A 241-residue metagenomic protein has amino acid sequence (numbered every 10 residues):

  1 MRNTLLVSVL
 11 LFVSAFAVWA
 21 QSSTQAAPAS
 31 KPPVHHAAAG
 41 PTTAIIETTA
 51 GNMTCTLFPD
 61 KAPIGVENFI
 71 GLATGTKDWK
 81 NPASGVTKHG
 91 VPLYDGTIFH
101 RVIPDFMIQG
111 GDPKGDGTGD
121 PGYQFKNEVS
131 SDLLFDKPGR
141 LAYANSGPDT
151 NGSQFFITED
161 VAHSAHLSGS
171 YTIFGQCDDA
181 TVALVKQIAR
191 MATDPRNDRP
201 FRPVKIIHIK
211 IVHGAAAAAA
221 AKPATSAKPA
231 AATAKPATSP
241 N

Functional and structural regions predicted by a protein language model:
M1-T4: Positively charged n-region of N-terminal signal peptides that target proteins for export
V7-A17: Bacterial N-terminal signal peptides
A15-N241: Cyclophilin-like peptidyl-prolyl cis-trans isomerases
